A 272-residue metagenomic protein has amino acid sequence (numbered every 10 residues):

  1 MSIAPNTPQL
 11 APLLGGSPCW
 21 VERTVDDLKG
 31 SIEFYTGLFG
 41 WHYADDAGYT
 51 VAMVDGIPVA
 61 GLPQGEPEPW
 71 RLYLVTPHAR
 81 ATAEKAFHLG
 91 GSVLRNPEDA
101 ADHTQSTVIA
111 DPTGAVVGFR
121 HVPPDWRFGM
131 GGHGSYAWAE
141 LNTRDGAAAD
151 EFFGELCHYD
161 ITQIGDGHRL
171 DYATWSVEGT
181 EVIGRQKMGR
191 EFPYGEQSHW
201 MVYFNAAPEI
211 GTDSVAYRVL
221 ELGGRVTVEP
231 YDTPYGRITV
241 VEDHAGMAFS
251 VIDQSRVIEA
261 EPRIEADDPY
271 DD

Functional and structural regions predicted by a protein language model:
M1-L13, G91-E140, Q163-E181, K187 (+1 more regions): Vicinal oxygen chelate
S2-P58, H88, E98-T104, T143-V182: Core segments of cupin and vicinal oxygen chelate
L10-P12, G61-P63, G129-M130, F192-E196: A short alpha-helix capping/helix-coil boundary motif
S17-D26, V51-A52, P63-F87, Q105-I109 (+3 more regions): Vicinal oxygen chelate
L28-G30, V59, A79-A81, G114 (+6 more regions): Generic "edge-of-domain/loop-turn" microfeature
S31-E33, L62, E84, A149 (+3 more regions): Short acidic, gly/pro-rich beta-turn/loop elements at beta-sheet edges and active-site/ligand-binding grooves
V51-V54, A60-E68, L72, T76 (+3 more regions): DNA polymerase sliding clamps and clamp-related checkpoint/processivity subunits
